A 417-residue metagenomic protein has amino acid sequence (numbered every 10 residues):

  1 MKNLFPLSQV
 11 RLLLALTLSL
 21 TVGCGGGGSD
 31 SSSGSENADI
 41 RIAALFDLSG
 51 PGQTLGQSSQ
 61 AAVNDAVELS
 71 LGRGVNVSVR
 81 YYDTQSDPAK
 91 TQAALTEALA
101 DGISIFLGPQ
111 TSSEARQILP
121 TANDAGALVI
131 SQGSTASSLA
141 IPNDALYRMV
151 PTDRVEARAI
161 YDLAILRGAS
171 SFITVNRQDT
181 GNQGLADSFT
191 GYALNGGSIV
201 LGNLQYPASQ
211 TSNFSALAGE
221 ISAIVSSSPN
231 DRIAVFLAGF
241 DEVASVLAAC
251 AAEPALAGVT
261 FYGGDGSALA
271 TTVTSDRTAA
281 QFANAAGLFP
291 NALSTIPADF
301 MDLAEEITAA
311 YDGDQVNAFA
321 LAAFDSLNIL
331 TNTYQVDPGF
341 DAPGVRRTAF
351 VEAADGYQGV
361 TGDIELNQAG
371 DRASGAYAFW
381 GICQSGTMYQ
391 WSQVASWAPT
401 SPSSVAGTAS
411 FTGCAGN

Functional and structural regions predicted by a protein language model:
K2-L13: Bacterial N-terminal signal peptides that target proteins for export
L20-G23: C-terminal motif of bacterial Sec signal peptides marking the signal peptidase cleavage site
G25-G28: Bacterial signal peptide processing site
S35, T54-A61, L69-A140, M149 (+2 more regions): Beta-alpha junction/loop-to-helix N-cap segments that form part of ligand/metal-binding clefts
A44, A98-Q110, I130-Q132, I173-N176 (+3 more regions): Periplasmic-binding protein-like
A136-S138, N143-A252, S294-D302: Extracellular/periplasmic Venus flytrap/periplasmic-binding protein
A249-F324, F340, F411-T412: Extracellular/periplasmic periplasmic-binding protein-like sensory domains
I307-L321, T331-S392: Segments of small-molecule ligand-sensing domains
